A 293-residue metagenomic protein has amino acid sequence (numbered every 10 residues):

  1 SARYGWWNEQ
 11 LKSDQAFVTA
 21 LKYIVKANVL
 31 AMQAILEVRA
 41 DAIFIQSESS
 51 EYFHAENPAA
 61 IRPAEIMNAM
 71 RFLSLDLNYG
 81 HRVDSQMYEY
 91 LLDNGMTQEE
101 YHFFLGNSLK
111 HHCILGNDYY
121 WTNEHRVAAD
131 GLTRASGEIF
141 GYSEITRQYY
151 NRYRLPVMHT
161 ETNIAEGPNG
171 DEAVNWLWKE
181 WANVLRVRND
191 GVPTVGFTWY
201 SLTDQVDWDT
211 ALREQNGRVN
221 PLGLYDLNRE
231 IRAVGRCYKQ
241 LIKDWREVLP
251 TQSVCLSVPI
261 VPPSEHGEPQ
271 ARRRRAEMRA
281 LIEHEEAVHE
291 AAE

Functional and structural regions predicted by a protein language model:
S1-A173, A182-A292: Active-site region of glycoside hydrolase catalytic domains
W176-L177: Intrinsically disordered, low-complexity regulatory/linker segments
